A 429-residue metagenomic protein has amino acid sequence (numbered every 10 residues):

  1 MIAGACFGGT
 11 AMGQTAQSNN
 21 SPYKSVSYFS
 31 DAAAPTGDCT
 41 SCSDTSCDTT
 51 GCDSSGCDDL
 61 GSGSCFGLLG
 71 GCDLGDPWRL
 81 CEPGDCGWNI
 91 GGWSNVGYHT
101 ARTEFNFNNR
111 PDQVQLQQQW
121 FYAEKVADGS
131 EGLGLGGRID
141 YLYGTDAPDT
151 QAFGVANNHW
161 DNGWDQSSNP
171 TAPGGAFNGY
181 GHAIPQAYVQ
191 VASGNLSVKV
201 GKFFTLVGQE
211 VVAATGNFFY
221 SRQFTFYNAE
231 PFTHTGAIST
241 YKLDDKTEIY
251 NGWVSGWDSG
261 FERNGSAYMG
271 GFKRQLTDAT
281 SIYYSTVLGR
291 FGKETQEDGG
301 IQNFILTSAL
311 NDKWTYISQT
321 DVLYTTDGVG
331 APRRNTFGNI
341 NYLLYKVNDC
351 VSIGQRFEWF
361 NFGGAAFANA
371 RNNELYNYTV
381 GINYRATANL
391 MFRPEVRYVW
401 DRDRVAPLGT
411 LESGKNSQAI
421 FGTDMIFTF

Functional and structural regions predicted by a protein language model:
M1-A11: Gram-negative bacterial Sec-dependent N-terminal signal peptides
S18-V198, S239-T240, T307, T315-S318 (+6 more regions): Beta-barrel outer-membrane channel/assembly domains of diderm bacteria
N95-H99, D140-G144, F203-T205, G252-W257 (+7 more regions): Outer-membrane beta-barrel pore domains and translocons
A101-P111, P148-Q186, V191-R274, Y283-L288: Surface-exposed coil loops of outer-membrane beta-barrel proteins
R102-F107, D149-A156, V211-N217, W257-M269 (+4 more regions): Outer-membrane beta-barrel translocator domains and adjoining extracellular loop/strand segments of Gram-negative
R110-Q119, Y180-P185, G194, P231-T235 (+5 more regions): Residues that define the transmembrane beta-barrel architecture of outer-membrane proteins
K246, A267-Y376: Detector for outer-membrane/organellar transmembrane beta-barrel domains, recognizing the amphipathic beta-strand
